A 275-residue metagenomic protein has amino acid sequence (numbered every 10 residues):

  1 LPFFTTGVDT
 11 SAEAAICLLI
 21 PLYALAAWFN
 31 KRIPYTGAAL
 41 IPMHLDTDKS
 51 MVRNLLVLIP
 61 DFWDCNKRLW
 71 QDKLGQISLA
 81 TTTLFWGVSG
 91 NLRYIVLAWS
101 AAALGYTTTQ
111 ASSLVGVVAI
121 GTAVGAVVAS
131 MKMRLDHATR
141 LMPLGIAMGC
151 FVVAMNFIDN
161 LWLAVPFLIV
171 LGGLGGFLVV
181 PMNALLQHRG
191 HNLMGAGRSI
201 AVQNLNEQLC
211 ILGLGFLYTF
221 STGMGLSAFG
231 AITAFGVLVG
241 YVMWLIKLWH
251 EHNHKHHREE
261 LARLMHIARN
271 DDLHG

Functional and structural regions predicted by a protein language model:
L1-L19, A98, A102-L104, I211-I232: Transmembrane alpha-helix termini and helix-breaking/packing motifs in multi-pass membrane transporters
L1-T5, I20-L22, K31, I77 (+4 more regions): Substrate-agnostic recognition of the 12-TM MFS/MFS-like secondary transporter fold
F4-C17, C65-V124, I158, A164 (+1 more regions): A single, central transmembrane helix in multi-pass transporters
S11-A12, L19-R53, K247-R258: Helix-loop junctions on the cytosolic side of multi-pass membrane transporters, especially the intracellular loop
P34-L79: Juxtamembrane intracellular "pre-TM" segments in multi-pass secondary transporters
K49, R189, L248-G275: Intrinsic disorder in cytosolic terminal tails and internal cytosolic loops of multi-pass membrane transporters
V124-A138, T222: Helix-to-loop junctions at the C-terminal end of transmembrane segments in multipass secondary transporters
I146-N160: C-terminal ends and interior cores of transmembrane alpha-helices in multi-pass membrane transporters/permeases
